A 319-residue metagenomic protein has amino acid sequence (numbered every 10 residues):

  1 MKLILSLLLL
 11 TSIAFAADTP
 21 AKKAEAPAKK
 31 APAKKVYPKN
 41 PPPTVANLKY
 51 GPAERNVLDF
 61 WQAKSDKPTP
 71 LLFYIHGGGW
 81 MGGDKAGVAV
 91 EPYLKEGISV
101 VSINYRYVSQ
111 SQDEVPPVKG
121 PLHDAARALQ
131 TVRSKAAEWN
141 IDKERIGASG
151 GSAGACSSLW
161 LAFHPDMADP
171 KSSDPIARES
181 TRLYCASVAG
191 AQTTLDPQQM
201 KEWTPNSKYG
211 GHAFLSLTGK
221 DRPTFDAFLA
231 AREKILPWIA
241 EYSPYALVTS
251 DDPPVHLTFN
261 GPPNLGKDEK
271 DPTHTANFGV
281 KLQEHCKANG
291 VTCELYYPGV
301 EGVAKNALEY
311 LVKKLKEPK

Functional and structural regions predicted by a protein language model:
P27-D66, T249: N-terminal cap/lid segment of alpha/beta-hydrolase-fold proteins
Y37-P42, A53, P165-M167, P197-L247 (+2 more regions): Mobile cap/lid helix-loop segments that gate and shape the active-site cleft of serine hydrolases
K49, D84-K85, I103-K143, G302: Catalytic nucleophile-loop/oxyanion-hole region of alpha/beta-hydrolase and closely related hydrolase-like folds
D59, V255-K319: C-terminal catalytic histidine-bearing segment of alpha/beta-hydrolase fold enzymes
P68-G79: Short beta-strand element of the alpha/beta-hydrolase
K85-I103: Short amphipathic alpha-helix adjacent to the substrate-entry channel of hydrolases
Q130-P205: Primarily recognizes the serine-hydrolase "nucleophile elbow" in alpha/beta-hydrolase and SGNH/GDSL folds
S172-P205, A230, K234-E269: The feature captures the conserved acid-bearing segment of alpha/beta-hydrolase catalytic domains
